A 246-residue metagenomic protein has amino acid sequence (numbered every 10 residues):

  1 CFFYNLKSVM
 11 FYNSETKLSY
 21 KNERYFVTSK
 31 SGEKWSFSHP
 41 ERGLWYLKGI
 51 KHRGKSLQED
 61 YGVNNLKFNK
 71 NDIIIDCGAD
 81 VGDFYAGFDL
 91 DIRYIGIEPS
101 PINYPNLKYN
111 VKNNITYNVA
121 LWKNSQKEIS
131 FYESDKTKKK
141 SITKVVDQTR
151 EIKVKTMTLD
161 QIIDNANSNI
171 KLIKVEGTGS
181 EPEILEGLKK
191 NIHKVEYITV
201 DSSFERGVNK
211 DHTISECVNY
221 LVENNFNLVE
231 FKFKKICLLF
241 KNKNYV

Functional and structural regions predicted by a protein language model:
C1-V246: Phosphate/nucleotide-binding beta-alpha loop and adjacent structural elements of enzyme active sites
